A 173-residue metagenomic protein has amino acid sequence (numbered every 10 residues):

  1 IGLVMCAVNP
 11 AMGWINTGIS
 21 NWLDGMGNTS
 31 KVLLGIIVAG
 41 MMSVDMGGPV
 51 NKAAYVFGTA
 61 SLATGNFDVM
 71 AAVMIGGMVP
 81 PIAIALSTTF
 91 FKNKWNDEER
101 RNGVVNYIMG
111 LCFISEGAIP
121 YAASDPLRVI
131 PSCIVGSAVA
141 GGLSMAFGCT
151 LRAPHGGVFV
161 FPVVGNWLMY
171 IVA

Functional and structural regions predicted by a protein language model:
I1-A173: Pore-lining transmembrane helices
